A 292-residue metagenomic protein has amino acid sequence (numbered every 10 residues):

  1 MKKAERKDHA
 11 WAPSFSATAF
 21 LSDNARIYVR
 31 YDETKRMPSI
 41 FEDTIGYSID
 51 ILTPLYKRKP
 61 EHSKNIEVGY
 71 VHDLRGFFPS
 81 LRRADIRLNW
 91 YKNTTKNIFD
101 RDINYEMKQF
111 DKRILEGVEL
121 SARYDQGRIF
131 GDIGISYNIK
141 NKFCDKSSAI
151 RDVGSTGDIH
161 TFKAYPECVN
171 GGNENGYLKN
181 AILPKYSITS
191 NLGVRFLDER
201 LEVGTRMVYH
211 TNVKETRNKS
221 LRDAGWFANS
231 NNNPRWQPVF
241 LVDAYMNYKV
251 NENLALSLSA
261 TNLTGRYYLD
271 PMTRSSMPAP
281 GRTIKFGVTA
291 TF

Functional and structural regions predicted by a protein language model:
M1-N24, G134-I139, N175: Signature of Gram-negative outer-membrane beta-barrel scaffolds
E5, A19-E67, D85-F110, K146-S148 (+3 more regions): Surface-exposed extracellular loop regions of Gram-negative outer-membrane beta-barrel proteins, predominantly
K7, F15-A19, V68-H72, V118-Y124 (+6 more regions): Residues on the lipid-exposed face of transmembrane beta-strands in outer-membrane beta-barrel proteins
K7-P13, Y31-K35, P60-I66, H72 (+7 more regions): Transmembrane beta-barrel architecture of outer-membrane proteins
W11, A19-D23, H62, H72-S80 (+8 more regions): Outer-membrane beta-barrel strand-turn architecture
S16, F20, R26, R30 (+6 more regions): Membrane-spanning beta-strand positions in outer-membrane beta-barrel proteins
K35, N97, I129, R200 (+3 more regions): C-terminal beta-signal and adjacent terminal beta-strands/loops of Gram-negative outer-membrane beta-barrel proteins
F78-T95, K108-K219, T264: Gram-negative outer-membrane beta-barrel transporters
